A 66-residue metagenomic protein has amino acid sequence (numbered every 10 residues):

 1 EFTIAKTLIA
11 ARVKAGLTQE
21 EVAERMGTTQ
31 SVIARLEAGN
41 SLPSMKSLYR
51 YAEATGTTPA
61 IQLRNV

Functional and structural regions predicted by a protein language model:
E1-T3: Long, amphipathic alpha-helical segments that form or neighbor coiled-coils/leucine zippers used for dimerization
K6-E21, R50: Short basic helix-loop element that most often maps to the first helix and adjoining turn of HTH DNA-binding modules
G16-A34: Short alpha-helical DNA-recognition segment
K46-I61: DNA major-groove recognition helix of helix-turn-helix/homeodomain DNA-binding modules
Q62-V66: Short amphipathic recognition helices of helix-turn-helix/homeodomain-type DNA-binding modules
